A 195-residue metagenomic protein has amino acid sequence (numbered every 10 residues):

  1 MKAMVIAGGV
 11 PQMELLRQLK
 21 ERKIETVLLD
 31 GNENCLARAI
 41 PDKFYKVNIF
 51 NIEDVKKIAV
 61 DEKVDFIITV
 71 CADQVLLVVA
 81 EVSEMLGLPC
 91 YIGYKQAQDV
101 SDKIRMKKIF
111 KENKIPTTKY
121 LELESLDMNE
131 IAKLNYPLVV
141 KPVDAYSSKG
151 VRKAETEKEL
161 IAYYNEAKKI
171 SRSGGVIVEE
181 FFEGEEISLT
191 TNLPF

Functional and structural regions predicted by a protein language model:
M1-Q96: ATP-binding N-terminal substructure of ATP-dependent carboxylate-amine bond-forming enzymes
M4-V5, F66-T69, K119, K153 (+1 more regions): Short catalytic-loop micro-motif centered on adjacent basic/acidic residues
F44-F50, Y120-S125, R152-E155: Short acidic-hydrophobic, aromatic-tinged amphipathic segments that line or gate anion-handling sites
D54, L126-E130, E159: Short acidic active-site motifs
I58-V64, A132-L134, I170: Glycine-rich phosphate-binding loop signature in dinucleotide/nucleotide-binding domains
E84-G150: A conserved helix-loop-beta module that forms one wall/lid of the active-site cleft in ATP-utilizing catalytic domains
E157-F195: Phosphate-binding site of ATP-dependent enzymes
